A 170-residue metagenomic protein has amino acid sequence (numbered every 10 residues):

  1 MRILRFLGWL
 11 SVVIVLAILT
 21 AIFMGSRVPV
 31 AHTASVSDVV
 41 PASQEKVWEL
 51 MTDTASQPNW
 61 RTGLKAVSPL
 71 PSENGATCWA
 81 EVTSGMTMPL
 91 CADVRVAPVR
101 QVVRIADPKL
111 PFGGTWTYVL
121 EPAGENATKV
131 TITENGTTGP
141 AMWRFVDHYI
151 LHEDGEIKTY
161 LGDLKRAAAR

Functional and structural regions predicted by a protein language model:
R2-S72: Hydrophobic ligand-binding cavity/cleft-lining segments
V36, M88-V94, G114-P122: Hydrophobic/aromatic beta-strand elements that line small-molecule binding cavities or substrate pockets in beta-rich
P41-Q44, S72, D93-V99, V119-K129 (+1 more regions): A short, structured loop/turn motif at beta-sheet edges
Q44, W48-T54, R61, P89 (+3 more regions): Extracytoplasmic/secreted envelope proteins and their assembly/folding machinery, especially bacterial periplasmic
K46-M51, Q57, A92, Q101-V103 (+2 more regions): Hydrophobic pocket/interface hotspot
A55-C91, R95-R100: Short beta-edge strand/loop motif at the mouth of beta-sheet-based domains
E81-S84, I105-K109: Short acidic, glycine-rich loop/turn motifs
A106-A167: Beta-strand/loop substructures that line and gate deep hydrophobic ligand-binding cavities in soluble
